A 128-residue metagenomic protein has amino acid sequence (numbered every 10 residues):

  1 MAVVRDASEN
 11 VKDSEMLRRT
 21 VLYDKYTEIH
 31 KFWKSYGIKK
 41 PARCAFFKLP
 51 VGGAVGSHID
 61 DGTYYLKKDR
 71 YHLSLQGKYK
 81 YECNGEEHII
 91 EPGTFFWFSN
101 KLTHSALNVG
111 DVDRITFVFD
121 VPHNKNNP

Functional and structural regions predicted by a protein language model:
M1-I38: Non-heme Fe(II)/2-oxoglutarate
K12-S14, K40, I89-E91, K125-P128: Catalytic phosphate/metal-binding cores of nucleic-acid and nucleotide-processing enzymes, i.e., regions that mediate
K31-V55: A short glycine-rich, His/Asp/Glu-containing loop-to-beta-strand
K48, T63-K80: Short, conserved beta-strand element in jelly-roll/cupin
A54-G62: Histidine-centered catalytic micro-motifs
G56, H72-P92: A short beta-strand-loop-beta hairpin characteristic of the jelly-roll/cupin
D69-S74, F95-W97, D111-P128: A short hydrophobic beta-strand segment most commonly corresponding to one strand of the jelly-roll/cupin
I89-H104: Conserved metal-binding segment of the jelly-roll/cupin
